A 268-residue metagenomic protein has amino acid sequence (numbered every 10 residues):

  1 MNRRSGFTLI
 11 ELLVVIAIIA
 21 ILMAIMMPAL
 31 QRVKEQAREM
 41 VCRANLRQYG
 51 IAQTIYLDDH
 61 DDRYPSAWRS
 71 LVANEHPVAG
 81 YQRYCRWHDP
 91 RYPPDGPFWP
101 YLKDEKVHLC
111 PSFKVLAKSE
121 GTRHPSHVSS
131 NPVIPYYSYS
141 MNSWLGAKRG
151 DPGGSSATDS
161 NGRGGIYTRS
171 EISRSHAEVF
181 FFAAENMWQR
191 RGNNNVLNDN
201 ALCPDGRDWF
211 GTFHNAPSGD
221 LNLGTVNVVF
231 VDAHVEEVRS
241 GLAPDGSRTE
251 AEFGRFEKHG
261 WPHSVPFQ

Functional and structural regions predicted by a protein language model:
N2-A44: Amphipathic alpha-helical segments typified by the pilin-like N-terminal helix that continues immediately C-terminal
C42-Q268: Short, well-structured segments within or immediately adjacent to enzyme catalytic domains that line ligand-binding
